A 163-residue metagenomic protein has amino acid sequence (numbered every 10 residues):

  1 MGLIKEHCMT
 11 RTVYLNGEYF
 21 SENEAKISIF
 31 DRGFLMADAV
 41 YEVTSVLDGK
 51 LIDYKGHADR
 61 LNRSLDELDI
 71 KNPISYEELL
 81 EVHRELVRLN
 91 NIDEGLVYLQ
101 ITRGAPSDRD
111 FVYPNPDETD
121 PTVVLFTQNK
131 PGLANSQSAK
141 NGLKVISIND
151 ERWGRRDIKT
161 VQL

Functional and structural regions predicted by a protein language model:
M1-P73, E77-E85, P114-L163: Helix-start/capping segments and mature chain N-termini
K71-P73, L89-Q100, A134-N135: Short secondary-structure capping/junction motifs at helix and strand boundaries
S75-R84, E94-D110: Short, glycine/charge-rich beta-strand/loop segments that flank catalytic centers and engage negatively charged groups
N91, D110-P116: Hydrophobic alpha-helical hairpins/lids featuring a short glycine-rich hinge
